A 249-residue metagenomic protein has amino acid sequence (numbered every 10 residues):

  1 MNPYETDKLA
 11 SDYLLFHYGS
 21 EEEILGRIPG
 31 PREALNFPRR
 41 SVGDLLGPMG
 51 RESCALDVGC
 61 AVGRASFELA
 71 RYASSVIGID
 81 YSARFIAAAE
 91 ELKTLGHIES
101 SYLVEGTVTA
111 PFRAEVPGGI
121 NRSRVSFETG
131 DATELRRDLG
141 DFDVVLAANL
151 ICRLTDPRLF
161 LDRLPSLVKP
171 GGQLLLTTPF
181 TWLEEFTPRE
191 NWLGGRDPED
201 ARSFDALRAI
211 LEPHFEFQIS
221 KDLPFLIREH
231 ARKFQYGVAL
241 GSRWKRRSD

Functional and structural regions predicted by a protein language model:
P31-E52: Conserved alpha-helix/loop element of class I SAM-dependent methyltransferases that forms part of the SAM/SAH-binding
E52-A61, I77: Conserved class I S-adenosyl-L-methionine
S82: Conserved SAM/SAH-binding beta-strand->alpha-helix loop
E91-T133: S-adenosyl-L-methionine
E105, T187-K221: Conserved Class I S-adenosyl-L-methionine
T133-V145: A short acidic, Gly/Pro-enriched loop at the edge of an enzyme's catalytic core that lines a small-molecule cofactor
R158-P170: A short glycine-rich, Lys/Arg-flanked "PGG" loop and its adjoining helix->strand segment in the class I
G172-P179: Conserved beta-strand signature within the Rossmann-like core of class I S-adenosyl-L-methionine
